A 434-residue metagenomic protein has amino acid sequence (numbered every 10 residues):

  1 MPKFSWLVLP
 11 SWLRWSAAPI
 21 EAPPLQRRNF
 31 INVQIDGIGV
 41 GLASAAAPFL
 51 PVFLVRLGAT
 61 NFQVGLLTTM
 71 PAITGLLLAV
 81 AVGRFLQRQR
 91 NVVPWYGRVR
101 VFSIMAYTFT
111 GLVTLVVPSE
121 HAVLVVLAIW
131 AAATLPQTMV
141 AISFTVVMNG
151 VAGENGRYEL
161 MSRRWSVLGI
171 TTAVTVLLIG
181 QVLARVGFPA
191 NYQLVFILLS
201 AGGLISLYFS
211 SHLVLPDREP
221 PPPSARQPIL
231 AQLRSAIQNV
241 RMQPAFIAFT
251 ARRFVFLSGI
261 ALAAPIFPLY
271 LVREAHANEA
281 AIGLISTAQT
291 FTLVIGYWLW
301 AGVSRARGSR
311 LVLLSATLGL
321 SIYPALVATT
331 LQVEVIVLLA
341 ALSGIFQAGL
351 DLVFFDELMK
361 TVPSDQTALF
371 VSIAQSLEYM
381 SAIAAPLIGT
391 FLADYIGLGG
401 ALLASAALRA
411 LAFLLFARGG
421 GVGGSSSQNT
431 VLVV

Functional and structural regions predicted by a protein language model:
P2-L77, L86, V93, G97 (+3 more regions): Helix-loop boundary and gating motifs at the non-cytosolic
V52-R56, R84-R88, G111-V117, T172-Q193 (+1 more regions): Transmembrane alpha-helix termini and helix-breaking/packing motifs in multi-pass membrane transporters
N61-F62, V93, A152-R164, E279-A280 (+1 more regions): Loop-to-transmembrane helix entry/capping segments in MFS-fold secondary transporters and related SLC/MFSD carriers
L78-P94, L183-A184, I295-G308, A393: Helix-to-loop junctions at the C-terminal end of transmembrane segments in multipass secondary transporters
P94-T110, I197, L311-L326, L403-A406: Structural signature of the two symmetry-related core transmembrane helices
L112-I129, A328-A340: Helix-loop junctions at membrane interfaces in 12-TM secondary transporters
Q137-A152, G349-P363: Intracellular juxtamembrane helix-capping segments at the cytosolic ends of symmetry-related transmembrane helices
V214-S235, S425-L432: Flexible cytoplasmic inter-helical loops of multi-pass small-molecule transporters
